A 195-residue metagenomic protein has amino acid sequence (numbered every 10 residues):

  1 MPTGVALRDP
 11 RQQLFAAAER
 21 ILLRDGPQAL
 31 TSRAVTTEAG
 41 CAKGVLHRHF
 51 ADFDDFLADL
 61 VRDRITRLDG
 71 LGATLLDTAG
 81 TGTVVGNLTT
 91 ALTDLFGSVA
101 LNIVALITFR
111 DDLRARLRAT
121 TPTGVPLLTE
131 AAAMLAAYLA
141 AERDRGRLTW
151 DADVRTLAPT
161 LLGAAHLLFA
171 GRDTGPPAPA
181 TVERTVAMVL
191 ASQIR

Functional and structural regions predicted by a protein language model:
M1-E38, D54-D55, A79: Basic, helix-initiating cap at the start of DNA-binding domains
L22, L57-R64: Alpha-helical DNA-contacting segments of helix-turn-helix folds
A39-F50: Short hydrophobic/aromatic patch on the recognition helix
D59, G72-L101, L157-A158: Hydrophobic alpha-helical connector segments
D77, T89-V99, L106-A115, V186-L190: Helix-loop "lid/cap" segments that line or gate small-molecule binding pockets
T90, G97, T129-A133, A137-R145 (+1 more regions): C-terminal peripheral helix-coil segments that are non-catalytic and often amphipathic
G97-F109, R116-R145, V154-R155, P159: Amphipathic alpha-helical packing segments from all-alpha helical-bundle domains
L148-T149: Conserved hydrophobic residue
